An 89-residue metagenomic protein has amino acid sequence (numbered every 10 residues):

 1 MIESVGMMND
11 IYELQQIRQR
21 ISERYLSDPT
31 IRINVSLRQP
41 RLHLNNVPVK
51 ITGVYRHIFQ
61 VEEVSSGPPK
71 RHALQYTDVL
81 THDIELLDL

Functional and structural regions predicted by a protein language model:
M1-H43, S65-L89: Short glycine-rich, low-complexity segments
H57-V61: Short aromatic-glycine-enriched beta-strand elements
